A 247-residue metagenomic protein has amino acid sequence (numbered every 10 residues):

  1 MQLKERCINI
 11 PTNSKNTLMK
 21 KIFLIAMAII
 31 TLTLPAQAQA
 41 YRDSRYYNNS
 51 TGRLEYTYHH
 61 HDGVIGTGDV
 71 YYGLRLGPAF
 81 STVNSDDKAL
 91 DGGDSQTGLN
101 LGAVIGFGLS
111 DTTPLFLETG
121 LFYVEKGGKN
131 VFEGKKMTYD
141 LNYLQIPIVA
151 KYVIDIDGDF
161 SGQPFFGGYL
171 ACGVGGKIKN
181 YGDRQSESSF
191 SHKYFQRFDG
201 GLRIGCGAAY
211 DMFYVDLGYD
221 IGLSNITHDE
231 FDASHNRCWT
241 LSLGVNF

Functional and structural regions predicted by a protein language model:
M1-D43, L243-F247: Bacterial Sec-dependent N-terminal signal peptides
Q39-T97: Short glycine/proline- and aromatic-enriched beta-strand/turn motifs that initiate or cap beta-hairpins
V64-G66, L90-T97, K135-N142, K193-F198 (+1 more regions): Replace "Gram-negative outer membrane beta-barrel proteins" with "bacterial and organellar outer membrane beta-barrel
N84-L90, K129-K135, G176-Q185, T227-D232: Outer-membrane beta-barrel translocator domains and adjoining extracellular loop/strand segments of Gram-negative
F107-L115, K136-Y139, Y143-I226, F247: Outer-membrane beta-barrel transmembrane domain signature
L117-L141: Surface-exposed loop and membrane-interface regions of Gram-negative outer-membrane beta-barrel proteins
M212, H235-F247: Outer-membrane beta-barrel "beta-signal"
